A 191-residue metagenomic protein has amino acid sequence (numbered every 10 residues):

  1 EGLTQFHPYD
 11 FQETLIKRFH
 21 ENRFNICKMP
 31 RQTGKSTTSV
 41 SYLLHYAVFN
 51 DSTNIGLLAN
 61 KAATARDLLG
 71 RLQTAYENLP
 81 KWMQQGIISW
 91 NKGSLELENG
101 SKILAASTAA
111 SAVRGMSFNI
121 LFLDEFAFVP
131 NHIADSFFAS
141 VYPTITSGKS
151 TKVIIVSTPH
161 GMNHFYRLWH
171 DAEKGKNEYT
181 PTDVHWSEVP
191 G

Functional and structural regions predicted by a protein language model:
E1-G191: Short, flexible loop motifs at catalytic/binding sites
